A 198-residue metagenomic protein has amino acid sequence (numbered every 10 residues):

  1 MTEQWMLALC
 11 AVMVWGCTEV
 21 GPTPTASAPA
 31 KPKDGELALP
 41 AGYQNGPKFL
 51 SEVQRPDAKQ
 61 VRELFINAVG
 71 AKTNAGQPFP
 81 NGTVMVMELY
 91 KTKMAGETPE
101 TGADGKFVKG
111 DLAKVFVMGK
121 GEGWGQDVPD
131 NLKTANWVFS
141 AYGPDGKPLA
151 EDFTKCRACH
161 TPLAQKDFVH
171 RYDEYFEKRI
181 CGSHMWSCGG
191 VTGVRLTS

Functional and structural regions predicted by a protein language model:
M1-M6: Bacterial N-terminal signal peptides that target proteins for export
V14-G16: C-terminal motif of bacterial Sec signal peptides marking the signal peptidase cleavage site
G21-K33, L37-K48, E52-K59, G76 (+1 more regions): Sequence context surrounding c-type heme c attachment/ligation sites in exported
V69-N74: Short alpha-helix capping/helix-loop boundary micro-motifs
